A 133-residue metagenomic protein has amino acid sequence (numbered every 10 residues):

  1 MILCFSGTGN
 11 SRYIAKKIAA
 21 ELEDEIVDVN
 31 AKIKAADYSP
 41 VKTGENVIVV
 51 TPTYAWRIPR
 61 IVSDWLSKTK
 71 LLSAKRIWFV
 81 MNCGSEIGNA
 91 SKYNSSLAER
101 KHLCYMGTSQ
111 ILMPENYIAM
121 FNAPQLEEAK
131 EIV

Functional and structural regions predicted by a protein language model:
M1-I2, S6-I33, D37-T51, A55-V133: FMN-binding flavodoxin-like domain, especially the glycine-rich phosphate-binding loop
